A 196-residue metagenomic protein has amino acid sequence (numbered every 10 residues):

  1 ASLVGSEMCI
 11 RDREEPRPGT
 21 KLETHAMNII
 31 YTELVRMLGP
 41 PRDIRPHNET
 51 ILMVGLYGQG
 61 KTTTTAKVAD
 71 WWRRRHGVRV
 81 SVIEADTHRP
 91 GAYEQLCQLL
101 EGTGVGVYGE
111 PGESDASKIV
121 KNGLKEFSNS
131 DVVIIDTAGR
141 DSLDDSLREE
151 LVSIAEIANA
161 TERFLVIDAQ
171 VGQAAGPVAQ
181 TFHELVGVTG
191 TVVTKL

Functional and structural regions predicted by a protein language model:
A1-G5, C9: Single conserved hydrophobic/aromatic residue that forms the stacking wall/gate of nucleotide- or nucleobase-binding
R11-T20, T24: Conserved glycine-bearing catalytic or ligand-binding loops at nucleotide- and phosphate-handling centers of large
T24-R36: N-terminal pre-Walker A segment at the start of P-loop NTPase domains
V35, P40-L196: P-loop/Walker A NTP-binding module and the surrounding RecA-like catalytic core of P-loop NTPases
